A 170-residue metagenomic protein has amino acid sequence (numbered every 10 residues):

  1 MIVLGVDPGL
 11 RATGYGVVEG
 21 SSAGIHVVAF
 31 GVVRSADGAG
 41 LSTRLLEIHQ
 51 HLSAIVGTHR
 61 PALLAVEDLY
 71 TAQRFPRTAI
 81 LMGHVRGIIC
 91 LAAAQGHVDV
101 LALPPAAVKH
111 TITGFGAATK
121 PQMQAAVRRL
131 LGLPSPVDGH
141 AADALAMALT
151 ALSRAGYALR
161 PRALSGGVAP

Functional and structural regions predicted by a protein language model:
M1-P170: Phosphate- and other anionic-substrate recognition elements at nucleic-acid/protein interfaces
